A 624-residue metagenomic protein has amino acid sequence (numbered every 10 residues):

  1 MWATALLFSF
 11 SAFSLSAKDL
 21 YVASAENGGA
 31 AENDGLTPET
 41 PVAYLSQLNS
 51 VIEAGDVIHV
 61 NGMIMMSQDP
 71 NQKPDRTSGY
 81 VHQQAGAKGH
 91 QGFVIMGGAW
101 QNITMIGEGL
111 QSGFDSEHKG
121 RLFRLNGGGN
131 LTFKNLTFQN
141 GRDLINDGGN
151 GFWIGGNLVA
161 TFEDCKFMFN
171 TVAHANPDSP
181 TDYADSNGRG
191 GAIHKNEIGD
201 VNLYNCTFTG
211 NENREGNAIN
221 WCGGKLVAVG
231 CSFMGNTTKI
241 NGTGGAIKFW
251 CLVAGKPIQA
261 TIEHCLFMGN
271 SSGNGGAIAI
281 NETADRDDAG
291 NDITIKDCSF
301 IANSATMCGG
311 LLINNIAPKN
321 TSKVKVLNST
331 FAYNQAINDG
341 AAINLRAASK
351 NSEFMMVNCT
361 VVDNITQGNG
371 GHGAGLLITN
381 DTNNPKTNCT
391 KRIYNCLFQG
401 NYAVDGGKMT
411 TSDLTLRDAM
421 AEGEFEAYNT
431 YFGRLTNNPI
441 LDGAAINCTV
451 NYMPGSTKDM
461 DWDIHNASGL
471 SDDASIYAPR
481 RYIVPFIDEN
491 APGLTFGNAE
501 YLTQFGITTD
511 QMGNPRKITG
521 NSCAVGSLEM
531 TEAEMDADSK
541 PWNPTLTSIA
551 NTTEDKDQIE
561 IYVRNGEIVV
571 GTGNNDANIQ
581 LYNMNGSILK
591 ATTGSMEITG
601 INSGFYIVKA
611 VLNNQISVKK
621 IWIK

Functional and structural regions predicted by a protein language model:
K18, D56, G62, Q91-G92 (+27 more regions): The right-handed parallel beta-helix/beta-solenoid scaffold, focusing on the short coil/turn and N-cap positions
S24-N61, M584, L589: Acidic Gly/Asp/Thr-rich repetitive segments characteristic of extracellular carbohydrate-active and adhesion proteins
S50-A54, S67-T104, G113-N135, Q139-V159 (+7 more regions): Extracellular beta-strand-rich solenoid/capping regions of secreted or surface-exposed proteins that bind or remodel
D69-P70, L110, S116-R121, R142-G149 (+13 more regions): Short glycine/acidic-rich loop motifs that flank beta-strands on beta-rich extracellular proteins
I106-Q111, N130-R142, V159-S179, Y183 (+9 more regions): Right-handed parallel beta-helix
L441, A445-D536: C-terminal accessory segments
T531-E567, T572-A577: Residue-level detector of functionally pivotal "anchor" positions at catalytic/ligand-binding pockets or at interdomain
A550, E554, Y562, S603-K624: C-terminal tail/sorting-segment detector
